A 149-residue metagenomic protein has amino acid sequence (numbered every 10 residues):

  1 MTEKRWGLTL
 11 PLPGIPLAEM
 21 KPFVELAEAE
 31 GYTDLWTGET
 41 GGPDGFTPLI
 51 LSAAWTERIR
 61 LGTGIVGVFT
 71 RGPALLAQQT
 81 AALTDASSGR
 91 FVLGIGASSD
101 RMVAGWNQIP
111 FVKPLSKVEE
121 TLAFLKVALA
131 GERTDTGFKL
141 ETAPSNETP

Functional and structural regions predicted by a protein language model:
M1-L61: N-terminal beta1-alpha1-beta2 module of alpha/beta enzyme domains
T2-E3, A77-P149: Internal, glycine-rich beta/alpha segment that forms the wall or movable "lid" of small-molecule/cofactor binding
L8, T63, L93-I95: Structural beta-sheet core signal
T9-P11, L35-W36, V66-G67, I109 (+1 more regions): Short, contiguous strand/loop micro-motifs
P11-P13, G38-T40, V66-V68, G96-D100: Active-site beta-loop-alpha junctions enriched in small/polar residues
D44-G45, R71, R101-V103: Generic structural signal for helix capping and beta-alpha/helix-loop junctions
G62-L75: Structural motif corresponding to the early beta-alpha repeats
